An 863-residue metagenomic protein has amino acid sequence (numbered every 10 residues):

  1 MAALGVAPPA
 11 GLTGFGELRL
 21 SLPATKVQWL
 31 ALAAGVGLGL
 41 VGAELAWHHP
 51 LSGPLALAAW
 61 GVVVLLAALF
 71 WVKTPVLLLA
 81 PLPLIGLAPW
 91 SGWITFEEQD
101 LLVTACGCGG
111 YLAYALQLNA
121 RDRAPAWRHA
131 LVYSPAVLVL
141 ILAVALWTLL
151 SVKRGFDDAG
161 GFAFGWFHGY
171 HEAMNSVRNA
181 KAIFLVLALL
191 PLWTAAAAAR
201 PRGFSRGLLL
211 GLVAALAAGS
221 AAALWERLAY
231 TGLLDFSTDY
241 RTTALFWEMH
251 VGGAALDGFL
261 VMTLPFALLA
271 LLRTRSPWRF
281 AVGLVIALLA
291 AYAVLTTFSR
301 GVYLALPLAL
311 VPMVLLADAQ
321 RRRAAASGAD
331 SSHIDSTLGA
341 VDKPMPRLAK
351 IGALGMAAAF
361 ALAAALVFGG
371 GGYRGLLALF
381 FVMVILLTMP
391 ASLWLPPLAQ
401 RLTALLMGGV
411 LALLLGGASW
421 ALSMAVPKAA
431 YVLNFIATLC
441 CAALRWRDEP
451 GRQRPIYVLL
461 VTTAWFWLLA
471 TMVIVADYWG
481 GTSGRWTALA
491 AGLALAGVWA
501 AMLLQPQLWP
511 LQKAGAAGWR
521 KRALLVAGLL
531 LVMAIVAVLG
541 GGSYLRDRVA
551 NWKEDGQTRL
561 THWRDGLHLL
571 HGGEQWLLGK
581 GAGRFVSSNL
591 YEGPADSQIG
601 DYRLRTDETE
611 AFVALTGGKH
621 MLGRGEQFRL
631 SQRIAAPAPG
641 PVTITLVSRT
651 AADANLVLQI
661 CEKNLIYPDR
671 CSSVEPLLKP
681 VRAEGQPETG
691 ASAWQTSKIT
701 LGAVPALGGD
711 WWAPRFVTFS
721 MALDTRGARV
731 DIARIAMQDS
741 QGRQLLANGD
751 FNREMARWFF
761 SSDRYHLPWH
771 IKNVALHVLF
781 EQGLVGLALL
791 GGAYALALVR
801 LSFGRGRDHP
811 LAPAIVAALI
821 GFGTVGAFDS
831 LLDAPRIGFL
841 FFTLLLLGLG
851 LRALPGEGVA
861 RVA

Functional and structural regions predicted by a protein language model:
A2-G42, A59-A67, Y111, L138-L149 (+8 more regions): Alpha-helical transmembrane segments of multi-pass inner-membrane proteins
A68-A182, A404-W420, V461-A476, F822: N-terminal hydrophobic segments of proteins, predominantly signal-anchor/transmembrane helices of inner/organellar
P89-S91, N773-Q782, P813-L849: Membrane helix-loop boundary segments at the extracytoplasmic
C108, G623-F628, V647-A706: Extracellular ligand-binding interfaces
L212, L646, L656-Q659, A693-D739 (+1 more regions): Extracellular beta-strand ligand-recognition surfaces/modules
E248, A291, L577-L578, S597-R633 (+1 more regions): A conserved mid-to-late transmembrane alpha helix and its immediate loop/hinge that forms the functional core
T561-R605, Q741-P768, A775-V778, Q782-L789: TM-adjacent membrane-interface loops and short helices in multi-pass inner/ER membrane proteins
G623-I644, G709-A713: Extracellular/lumenal carbohydrate-interaction signature centered on repeated Trp-anchored short motifs
